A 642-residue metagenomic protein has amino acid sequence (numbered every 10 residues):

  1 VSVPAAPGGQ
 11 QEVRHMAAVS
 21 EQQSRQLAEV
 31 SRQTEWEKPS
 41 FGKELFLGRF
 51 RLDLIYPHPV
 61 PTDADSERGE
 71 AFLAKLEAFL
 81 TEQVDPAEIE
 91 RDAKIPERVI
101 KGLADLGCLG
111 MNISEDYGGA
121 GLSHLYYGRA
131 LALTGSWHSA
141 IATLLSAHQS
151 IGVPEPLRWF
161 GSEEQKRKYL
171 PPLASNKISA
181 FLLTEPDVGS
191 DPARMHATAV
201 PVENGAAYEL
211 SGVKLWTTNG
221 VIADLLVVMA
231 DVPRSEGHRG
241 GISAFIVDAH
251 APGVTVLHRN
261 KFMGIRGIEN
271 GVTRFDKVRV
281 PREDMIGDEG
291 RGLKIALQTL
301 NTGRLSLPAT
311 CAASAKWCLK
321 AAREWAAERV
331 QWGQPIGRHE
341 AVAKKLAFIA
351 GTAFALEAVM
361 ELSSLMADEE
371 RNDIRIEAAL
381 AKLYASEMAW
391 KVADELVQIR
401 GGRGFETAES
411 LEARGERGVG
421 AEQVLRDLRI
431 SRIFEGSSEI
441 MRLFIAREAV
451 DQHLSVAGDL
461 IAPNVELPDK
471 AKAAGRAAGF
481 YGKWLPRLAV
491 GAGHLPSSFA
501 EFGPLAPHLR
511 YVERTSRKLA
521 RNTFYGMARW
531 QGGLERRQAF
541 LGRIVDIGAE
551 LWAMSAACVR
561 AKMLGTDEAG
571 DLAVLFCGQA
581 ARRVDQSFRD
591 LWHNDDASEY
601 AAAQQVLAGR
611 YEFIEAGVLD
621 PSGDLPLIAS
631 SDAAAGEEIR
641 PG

Functional and structural regions predicted by a protein language model:
V3-H148, L157-R158, E163-E164, P171 (+6 more regions): Flavin-dependent oxidoreductase catalytic core characteristic of acyl-CoA dehydrogenase/oxidase-like enzymes
S146-V153, T184-D187: Short, glycine/charge-rich beta-strand/loop segments that flank catalytic centers and engage negatively charged groups
K168, P186-V200, L215: Beta-sandwich/jelly-roll carbohydrate-recognition scaffolds of carbohydrate-active enzymes
S175-L183: A short, Trp-centered hydrophobic/proline-enriched beta-strand micro-motif
D187-S190, W216-N219, E236, F262-E269: Short Gly/Pro-enriched turn/cap motifs at secondary-structure boundaries
R194, V254-F262: Sequence-specific dsDNA recognition surfaces
A206-A207, S211-V256: A short core secondary-structure module
